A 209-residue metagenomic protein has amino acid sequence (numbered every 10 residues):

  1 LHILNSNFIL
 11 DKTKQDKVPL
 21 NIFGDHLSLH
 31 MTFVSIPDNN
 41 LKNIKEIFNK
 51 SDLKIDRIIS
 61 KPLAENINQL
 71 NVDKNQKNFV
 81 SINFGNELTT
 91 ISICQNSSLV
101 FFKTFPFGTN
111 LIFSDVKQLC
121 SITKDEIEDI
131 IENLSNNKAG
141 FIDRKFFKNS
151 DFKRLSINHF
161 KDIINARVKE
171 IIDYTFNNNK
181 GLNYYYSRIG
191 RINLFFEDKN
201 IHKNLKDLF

Functional and structural regions predicted by a protein language model:
L1-F79, V100, L182-Y185: Nucleotide/phosphate-binding catalytic cleft detector across ATP-hydrolyzing and phosphate-transferring enzymes
I3, D38-E46, L53, P62-L63 (+5 more regions): Phosphate-binding glycine-rich/basic clefts of nucleotide- and phosphate-handling proteins, predominantly
P19-L20, E87-L88, F146-F147: Short, flexible segments with low predicted structural confidence
M31-F33, I58, I91, I127 (+1 more regions): Generic structural hydrophobic/aromatic packing signal, biased to beta-strands
L70-F102, V116: Gly/Thr-rich phosphate-binding beta-strand-loop-beta motif of the actin/hexokinase/Hsp70
F209: Conserved phosphate-binding/catalytic loops in two-lobed NTP-binding clefts
